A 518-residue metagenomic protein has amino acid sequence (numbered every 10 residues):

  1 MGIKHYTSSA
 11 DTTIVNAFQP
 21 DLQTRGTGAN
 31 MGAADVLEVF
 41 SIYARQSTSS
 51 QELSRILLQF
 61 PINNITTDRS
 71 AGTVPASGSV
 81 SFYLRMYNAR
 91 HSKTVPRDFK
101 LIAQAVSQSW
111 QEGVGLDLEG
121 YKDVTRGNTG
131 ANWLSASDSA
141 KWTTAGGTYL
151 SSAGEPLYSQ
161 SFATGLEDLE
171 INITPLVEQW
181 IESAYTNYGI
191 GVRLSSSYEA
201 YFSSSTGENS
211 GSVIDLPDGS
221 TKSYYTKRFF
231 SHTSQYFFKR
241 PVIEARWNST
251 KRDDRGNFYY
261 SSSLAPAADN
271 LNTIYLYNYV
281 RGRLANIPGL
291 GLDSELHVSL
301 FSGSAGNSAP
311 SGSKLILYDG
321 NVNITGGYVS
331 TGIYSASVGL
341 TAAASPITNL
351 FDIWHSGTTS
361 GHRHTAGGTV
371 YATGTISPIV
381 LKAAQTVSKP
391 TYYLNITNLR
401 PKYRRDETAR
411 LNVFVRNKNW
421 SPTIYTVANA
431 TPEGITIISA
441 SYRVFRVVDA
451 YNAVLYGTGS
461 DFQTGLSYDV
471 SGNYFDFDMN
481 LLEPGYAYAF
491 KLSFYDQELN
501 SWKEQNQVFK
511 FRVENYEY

Functional and structural regions predicted by a protein language model:
M1-P346, T358: Secreted, disulfide-rich extracellular signaling modules
F60, S81-L84, A265-A285, G291-D293 (+1 more regions): Contiguous beta-strand segments within globular domains
S77-S79, Y185-N187, L271, A344-D352 (+4 more regions): Extracellular Ig-like/FN3 beta-sandwich strand-entry sites
K93-P96, Y201-S204, T358-G374, P422-T426 (+1 more regions): Beta-sandwich strand segments
I190-S196, I347-H364, S439-R443, F475-D476 (+2 more regions): Internal, hydrophobic beta-strand segments that form the core of beta-sheet-rich folds
E244-G256, G368-Y393: Proline/serine/threonine-rich low-complexity linkers at boundaries of modular beta-sandwich domains
V298-L300, S304, T386-R405, R416-L481 (+2 more regions): Contiguous segments within soluble domain cores/interaction surfaces
D319-G320, G326-L340, N349-I353, E407 (+3 more regions): Intrinsically disordered, low-complexity transcriptional effector regions of transcription factors
